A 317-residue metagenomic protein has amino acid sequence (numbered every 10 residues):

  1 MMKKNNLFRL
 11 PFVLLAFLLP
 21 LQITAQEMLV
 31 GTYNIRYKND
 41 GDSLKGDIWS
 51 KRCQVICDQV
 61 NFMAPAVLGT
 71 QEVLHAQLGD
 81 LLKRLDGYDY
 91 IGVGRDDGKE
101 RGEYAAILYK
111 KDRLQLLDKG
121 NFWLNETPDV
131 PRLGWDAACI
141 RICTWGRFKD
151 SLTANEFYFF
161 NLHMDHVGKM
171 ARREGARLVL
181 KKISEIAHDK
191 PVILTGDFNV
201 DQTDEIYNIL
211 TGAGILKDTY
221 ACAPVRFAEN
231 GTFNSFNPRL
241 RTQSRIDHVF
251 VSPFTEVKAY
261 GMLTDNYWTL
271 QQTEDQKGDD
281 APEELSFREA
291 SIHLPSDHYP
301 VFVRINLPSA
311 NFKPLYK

Functional and structural regions predicted by a protein language model:
M1-E27: Bacterial Sec-dependent N-terminal signal peptides
I23-R84, R95-E103, R177, H293 (+2 more regions): N-terminal, active-site-proximal structural segment of metallo-dependent hydrolase catalytic domains
M28, A66-V67, F157, P191-I193 (+1 more regions): Short, Asp-centered acidic motifs that coordinate Mg2+ and/or phosphate in catalytic or ligand-binding sites
Y33-I35, L162-M164, G196-F198, Y299: Active-site metal-binding loops of divalent metal-dependent hydrolases
V67-F160, M164, A259-T264: Structured beta-strand-rich core segments of catalytic domains in phosphoester-bond hydrolases
G69-Q71, V93, I193-D197, D218-A221: Active-site neighborhood of phospho(di)ester-bond hydrolases with catalytic His/Asp-centered motifs
R113, M170, K181-V192, V200-K317: Metal-dependent phosphoester-hydrolase catalytic domains
